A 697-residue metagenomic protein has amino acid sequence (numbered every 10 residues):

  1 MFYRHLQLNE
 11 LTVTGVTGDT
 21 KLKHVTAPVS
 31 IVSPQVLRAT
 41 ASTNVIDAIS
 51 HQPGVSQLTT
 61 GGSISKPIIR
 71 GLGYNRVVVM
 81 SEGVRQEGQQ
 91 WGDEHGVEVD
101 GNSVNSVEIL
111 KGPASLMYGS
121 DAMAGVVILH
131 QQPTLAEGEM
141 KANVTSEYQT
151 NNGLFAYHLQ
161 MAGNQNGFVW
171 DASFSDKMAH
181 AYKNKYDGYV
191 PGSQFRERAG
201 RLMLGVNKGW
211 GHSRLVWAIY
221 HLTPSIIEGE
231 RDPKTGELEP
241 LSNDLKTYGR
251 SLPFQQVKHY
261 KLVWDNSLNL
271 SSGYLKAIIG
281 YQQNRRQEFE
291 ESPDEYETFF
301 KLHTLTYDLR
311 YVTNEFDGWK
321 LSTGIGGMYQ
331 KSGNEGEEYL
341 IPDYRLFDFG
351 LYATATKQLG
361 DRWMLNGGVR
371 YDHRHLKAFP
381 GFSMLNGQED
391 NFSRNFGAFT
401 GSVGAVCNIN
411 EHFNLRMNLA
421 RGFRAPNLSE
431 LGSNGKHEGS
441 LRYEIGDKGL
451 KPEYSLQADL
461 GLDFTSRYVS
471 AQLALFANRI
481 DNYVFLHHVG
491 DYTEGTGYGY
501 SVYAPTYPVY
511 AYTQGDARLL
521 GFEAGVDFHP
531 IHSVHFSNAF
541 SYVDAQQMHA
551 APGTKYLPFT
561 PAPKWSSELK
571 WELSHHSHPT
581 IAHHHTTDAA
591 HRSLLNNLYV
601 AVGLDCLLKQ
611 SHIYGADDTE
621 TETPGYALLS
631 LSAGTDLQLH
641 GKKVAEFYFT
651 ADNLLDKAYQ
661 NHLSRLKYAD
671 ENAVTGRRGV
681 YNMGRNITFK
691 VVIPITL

Functional and structural regions predicted by a protein language model:
M1-E10: Extracellular beta-sheet/turn segments enriched in Thr/Pro/Gly and aliphatic residues
H5-L6, G15-V32, V36-T40, T59-P67 (+6 more regions): Outer-membrane beta-barrel proteins, especially TonB-dependent receptors
I49: Active-site-adjacent helical/loop segments in soluble small-molecule enzymes
G54-L58: A short linear hydrophobic-aromatic micro-motif
L628-L629, L637: Strand-loop-strand
A651-N653: Gly/Thr-rich phosphate-binding loop signature of adenosyl cofactor/nucleotide-binding cores
